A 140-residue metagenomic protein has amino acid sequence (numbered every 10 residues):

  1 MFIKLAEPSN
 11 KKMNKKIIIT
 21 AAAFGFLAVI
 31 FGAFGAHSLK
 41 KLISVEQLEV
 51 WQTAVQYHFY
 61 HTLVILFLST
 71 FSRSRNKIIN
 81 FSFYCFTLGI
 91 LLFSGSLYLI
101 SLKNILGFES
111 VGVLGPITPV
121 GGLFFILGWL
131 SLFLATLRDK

Functional and structural regions predicted by a protein language model:
F2-L5, N10-K140: Polytopic transmembrane helical bundles with strong interfacial aromatic enrichment
